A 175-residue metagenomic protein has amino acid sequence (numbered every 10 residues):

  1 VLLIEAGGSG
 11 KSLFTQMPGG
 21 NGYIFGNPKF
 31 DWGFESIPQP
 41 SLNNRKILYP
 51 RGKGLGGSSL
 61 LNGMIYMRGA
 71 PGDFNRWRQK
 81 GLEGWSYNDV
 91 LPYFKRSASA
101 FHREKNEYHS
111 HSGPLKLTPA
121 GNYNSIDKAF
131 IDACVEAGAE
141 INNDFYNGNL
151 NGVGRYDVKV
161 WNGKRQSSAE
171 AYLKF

Functional and structural regions predicted by a protein language model:
V1-F175: N-terminal redox-cofactor-binding region of secreted/periplasmic oxidoreductases
